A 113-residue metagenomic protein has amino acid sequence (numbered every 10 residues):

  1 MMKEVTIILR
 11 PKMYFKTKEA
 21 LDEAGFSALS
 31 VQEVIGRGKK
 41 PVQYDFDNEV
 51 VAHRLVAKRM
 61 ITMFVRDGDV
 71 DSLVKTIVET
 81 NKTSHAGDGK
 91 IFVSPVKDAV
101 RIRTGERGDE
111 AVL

Functional and structural regions predicted by a protein language model:
M1-L113: Positively charged, small/polar-rich N-terminal and surface patches that mediate targeting and assembly and bind
